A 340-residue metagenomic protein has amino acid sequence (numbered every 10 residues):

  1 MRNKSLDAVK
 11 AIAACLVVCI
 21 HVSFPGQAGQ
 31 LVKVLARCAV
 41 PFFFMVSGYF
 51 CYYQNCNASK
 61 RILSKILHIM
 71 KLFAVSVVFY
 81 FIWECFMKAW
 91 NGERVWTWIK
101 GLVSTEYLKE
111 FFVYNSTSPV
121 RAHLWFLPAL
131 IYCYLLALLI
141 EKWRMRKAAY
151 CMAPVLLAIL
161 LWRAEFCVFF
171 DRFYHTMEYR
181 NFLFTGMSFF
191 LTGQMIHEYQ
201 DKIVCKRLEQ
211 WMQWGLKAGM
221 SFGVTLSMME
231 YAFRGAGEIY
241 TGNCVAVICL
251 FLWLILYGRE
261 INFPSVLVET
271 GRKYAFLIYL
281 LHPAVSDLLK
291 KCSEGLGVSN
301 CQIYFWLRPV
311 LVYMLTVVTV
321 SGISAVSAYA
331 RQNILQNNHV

Functional and structural regions predicted by a protein language model:
M1-W162, Y274, G295-V340: Membrane-cytosol interface segments of multi-pass membrane proteins, especially ER/Golgi lipid-handling enzymes
C15-S23, S76-V78, A153-V168, K217-Y231 (+1 more regions): Aromatic-anchored segments of alpha-helical transmembrane domains
A28-V40, V113-P128, F166-F189, L226-C249 (+1 more regions): Interfacial loop-to-helix transition and helix-capping segments at the boundaries of transmembrane helices
M45, C51-Y52, Y80, T192 (+5 more regions): Hydrophobic alpha-helical segments of integral membrane proteins
V46, Q54-C56, S76, W162-F169 (+2 more regions): Juxtamembrane membrane-interface segments at transmembrane alpha-helix termini
A137, E141, R146-H197: Hydrophobic, aromatic-enriched interface-forming segments
F184, D201-Y274, A284, K291-S293 (+1 more regions): Alpha-helical transmembrane segments and terminal signal-anchor/GPI-anchor hydrophobic tails, characterized by long
F190, Q194, I248, L252 (+2 more regions): Transmembrane alpha-helical segments of multi-pass membrane transport proteins and ion-pumping complexes
